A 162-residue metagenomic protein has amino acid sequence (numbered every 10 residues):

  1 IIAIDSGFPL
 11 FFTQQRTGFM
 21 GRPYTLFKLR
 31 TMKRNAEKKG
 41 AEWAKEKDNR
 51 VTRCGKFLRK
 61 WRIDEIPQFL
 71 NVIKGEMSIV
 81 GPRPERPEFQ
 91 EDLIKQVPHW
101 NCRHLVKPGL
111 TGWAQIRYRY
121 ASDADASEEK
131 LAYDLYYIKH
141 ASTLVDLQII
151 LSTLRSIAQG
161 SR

Functional and structural regions predicted by a protein language model:
I1-A36, N71, T143-R162: A hydrophobic, helix-centered structural microdomain
I1-I4, F19, Q90-L93, C102-R103 (+2 more regions): Intrinsically disordered, low-complexity segments enriched in polar/charged residues with Gly/Pro, especially when
G7, G18-G21, G40, G55 (+6 more regions): Glycine-centered flexibility sites
P9-R50, T111-A132: Short, glycine-rich, amphipathic interfacial segments at transmembrane boundaries or analogous
R34-E37, K56-R59, S78, A132 (+1 more regions): A broad detector of the eukaryotic-type serine/threonine protein kinase catalytic domain
A44-K107, I149-I157: A short, structured surface patch at a secondary-structure boundary
V97-R162: C-terminal terminal-structure detector
